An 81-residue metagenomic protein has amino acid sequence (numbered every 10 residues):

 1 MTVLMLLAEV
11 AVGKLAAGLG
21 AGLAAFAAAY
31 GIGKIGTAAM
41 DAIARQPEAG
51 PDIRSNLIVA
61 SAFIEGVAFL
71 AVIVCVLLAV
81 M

Functional and structural regions predicted by a protein language model:
M1-G13: Short, strongly hydrophobic alpha-helical membrane anchors
V10-K34: Short alpha-helical packing/oligomerization segments
G13, G33, I53-S55, I64-V67: Residue-level micro-sites within transmembrane alpha helices that shape and flank functional polar/acidic positions
K34-V59: Amphipathic, cytosolic membrane-interfacial segments at TM-TM junctions
F63-V80: C-terminal structural segments of small proteins and small subunits
